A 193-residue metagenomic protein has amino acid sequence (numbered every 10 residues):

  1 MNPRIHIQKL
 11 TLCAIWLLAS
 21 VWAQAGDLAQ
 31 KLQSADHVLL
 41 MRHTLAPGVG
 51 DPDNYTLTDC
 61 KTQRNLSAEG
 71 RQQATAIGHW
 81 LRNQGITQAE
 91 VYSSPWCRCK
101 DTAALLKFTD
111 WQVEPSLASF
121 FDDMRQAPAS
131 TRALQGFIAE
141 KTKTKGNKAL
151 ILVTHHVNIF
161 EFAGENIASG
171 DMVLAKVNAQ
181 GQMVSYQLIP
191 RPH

Functional and structural regions predicted by a protein language model:
N2-T11: Bacterial N-terminal signal peptides that target proteins for export
L18-A23: N-terminal signal peptide c-region/cleavage motif recognized by signal peptidases
G26-P115, F120-M124, E165-H193: Active-site-proximal alpha-helix that buttresses catalytic centers in soluble enzyme cores
D36-V38, G146-T154: Generic beta-sheet signal
R125-A133: Short, surface-exposed amphipathic charged segments that create phosphate/polyanion-binding patches used for binding
